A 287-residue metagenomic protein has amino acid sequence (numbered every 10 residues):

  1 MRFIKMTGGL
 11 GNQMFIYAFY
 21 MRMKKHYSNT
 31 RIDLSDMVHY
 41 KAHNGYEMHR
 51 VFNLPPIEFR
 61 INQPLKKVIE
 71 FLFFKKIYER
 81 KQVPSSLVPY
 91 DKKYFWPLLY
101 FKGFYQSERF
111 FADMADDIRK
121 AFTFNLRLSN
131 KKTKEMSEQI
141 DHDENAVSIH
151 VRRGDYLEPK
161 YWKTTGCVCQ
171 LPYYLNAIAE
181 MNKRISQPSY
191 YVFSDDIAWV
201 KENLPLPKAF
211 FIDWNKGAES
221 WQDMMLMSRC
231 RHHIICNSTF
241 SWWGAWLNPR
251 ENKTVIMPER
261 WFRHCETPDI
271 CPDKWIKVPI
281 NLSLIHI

Functional and structural regions predicted by a protein language model:
M1-F3: Extreme N-terminal starter segment of soluble prokaryotic enzymes
K5-F15, V38-H39: A short, glycine/small-residue-rich beta-strand->loop->alpha-helix junction that serves as a flexible
L10, L175, A179-C265: Donor-binding and catalytic core of enzymes assembling or modifying cell-surface/extracellular glycoconjugates
F15-M23: Short amphipathic alpha-helix
N29-Y40: A short beta-strand-loop structural module common to alpha/beta enzyme folds
A42-I185: Secretory-pathway luminal glycosyltransferase catalytic domains
M48-R50, L206-W214, P268-L282: Active-site regions of enzymes building and remodeling cell-envelope glycoconjugates
I285-I287: Conserved small/polar residues in nucleotide/adenosyl-binding loops
